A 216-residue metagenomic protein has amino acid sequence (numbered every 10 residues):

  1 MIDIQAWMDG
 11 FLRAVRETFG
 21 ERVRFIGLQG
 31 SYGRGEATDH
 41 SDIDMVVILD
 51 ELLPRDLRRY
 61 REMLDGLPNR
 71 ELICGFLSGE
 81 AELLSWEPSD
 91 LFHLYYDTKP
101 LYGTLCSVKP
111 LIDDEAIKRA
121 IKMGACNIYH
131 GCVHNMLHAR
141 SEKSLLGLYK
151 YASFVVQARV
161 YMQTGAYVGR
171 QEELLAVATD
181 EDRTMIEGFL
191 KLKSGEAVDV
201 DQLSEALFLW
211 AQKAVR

Functional and structural regions predicted by a protein language model:
M1-T18, R34-H40, V46-P88: Metal-dependent nucleotidyltransferase catalytic core
V23-Y32: Short gly/ser-rich loop at a beta-strand->alpha-helix junction or flexible surface loop bordering the NTP-binding
R24, I73, G103, R183-T184: Secondary-structure boundary/capping residues
L49, R55, Y102-I112: Short, polar/flexible loop-turn hinges at active-site or ligand-entry regions and domain interfaces
I73-F76, S89-Y96, K122, G195-E196: A general structural signal for short secondary-structure boundary/capping elements
L84-V108: Ordered, amphipathic secondary-structure segments that act as subunit-interaction surfaces in large macromolecular
T104, P110-R216: Conserved nucleotidyltransferase catalytic core and NTase-mimicking acidic/glycine-rich helix/loop elements in nucleic
